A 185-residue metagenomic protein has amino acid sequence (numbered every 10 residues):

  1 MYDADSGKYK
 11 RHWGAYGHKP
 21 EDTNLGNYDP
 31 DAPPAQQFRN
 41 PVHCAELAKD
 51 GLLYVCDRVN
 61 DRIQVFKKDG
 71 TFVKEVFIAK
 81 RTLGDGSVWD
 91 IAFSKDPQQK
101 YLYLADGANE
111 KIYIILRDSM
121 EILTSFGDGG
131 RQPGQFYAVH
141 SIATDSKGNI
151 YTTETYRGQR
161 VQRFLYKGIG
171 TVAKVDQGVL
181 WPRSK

Functional and structural regions predicted by a protein language model:
M1-K185: Eukaryotic scaffold repeat domains enriched in small/polar residues
